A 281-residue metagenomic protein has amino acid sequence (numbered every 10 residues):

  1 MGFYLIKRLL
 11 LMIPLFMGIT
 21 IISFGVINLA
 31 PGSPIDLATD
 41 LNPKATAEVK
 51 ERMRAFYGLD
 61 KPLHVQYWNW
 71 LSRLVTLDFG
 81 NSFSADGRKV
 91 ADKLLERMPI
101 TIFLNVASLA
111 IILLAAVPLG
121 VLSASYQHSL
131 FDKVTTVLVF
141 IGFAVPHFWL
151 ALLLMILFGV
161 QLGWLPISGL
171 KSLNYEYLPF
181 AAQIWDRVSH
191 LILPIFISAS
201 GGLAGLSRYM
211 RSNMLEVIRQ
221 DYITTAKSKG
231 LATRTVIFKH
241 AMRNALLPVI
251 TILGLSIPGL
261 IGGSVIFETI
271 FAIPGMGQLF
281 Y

Functional and structural regions predicted by a protein language model:
G2-F3, M98-F131, V160, N174-Y281: Alpha-helical transmembrane segments of integral membrane proteins, especially multi-pass inner/plasma-membrane
I6-F16: N-terminal signal-anchor/signal peptide hydrophobic helix marking the start of the first transmembrane segment
R8, L109, T136, L152-L153 (+2 more regions): Residue-level recognition of transmembrane alpha-helices in multi-pass small-molecule transporters/permeases
L9, V49, M53, L63-F79 (+9 more regions): Hydrophobic alpha-helical segments of integral membrane proteins, encompassing both true transmembrane helices
M12, P43, F140, I156-L157 (+2 more regions): Residue-level recognition of pore/gate-forming positions within transmembrane alpha-helices of multi-pass
F16-W68, L162-I184: Hydrophobic alpha-helical transmembrane segments of membrane transport/permease proteins and related membrane-embedded
S23-L29, G58, S72, L138-S168 (+1 more regions): Membrane-water interface segments at the C-terminal ends of transmembrane alpha-helices in multi-pass inner-membrane
L59-V117: An internal, D/E-rich "acidic patch" concept
